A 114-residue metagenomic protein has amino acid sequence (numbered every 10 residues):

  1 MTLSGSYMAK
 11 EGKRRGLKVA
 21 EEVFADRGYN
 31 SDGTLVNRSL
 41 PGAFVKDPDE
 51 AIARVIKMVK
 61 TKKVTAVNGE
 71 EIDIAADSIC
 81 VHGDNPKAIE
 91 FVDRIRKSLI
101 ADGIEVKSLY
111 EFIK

Functional and structural regions predicted by a protein language model:
M1-S4: Catalytic beta/alpha-barrel core
Y7, E11-K63: Active-site rim beta-loop-alpha module in soluble metabolic enzymes
L17, A75-D77: Short, well-ordered coil/turn segments that N-cap beta-strands
K62-D73, G103-F112: Flexible, glycine/charged-enriched surface loops at secondary-structure junctions
T65-N68, K87-F91: Short active-site-adjacent structural elements
V81: Conserved, mostly hydrophobic/aromatic
D84: Positively charged, low-complexity, intrinsically disordered RNA-binding extensions
E90-K114: C-terminal domain-boundary segment and adjacent tail
